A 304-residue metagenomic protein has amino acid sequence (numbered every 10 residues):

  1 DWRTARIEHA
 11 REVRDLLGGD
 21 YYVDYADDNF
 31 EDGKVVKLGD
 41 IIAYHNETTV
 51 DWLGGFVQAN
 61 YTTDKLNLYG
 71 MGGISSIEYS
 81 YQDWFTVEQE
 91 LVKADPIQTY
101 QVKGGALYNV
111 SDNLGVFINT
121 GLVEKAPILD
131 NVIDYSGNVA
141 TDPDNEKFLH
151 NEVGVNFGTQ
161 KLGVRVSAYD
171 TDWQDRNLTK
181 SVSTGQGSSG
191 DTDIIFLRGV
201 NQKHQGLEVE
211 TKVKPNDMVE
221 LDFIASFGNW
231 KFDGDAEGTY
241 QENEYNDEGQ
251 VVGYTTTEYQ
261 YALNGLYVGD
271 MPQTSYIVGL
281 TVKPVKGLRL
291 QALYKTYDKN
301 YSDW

Functional and structural regions predicted by a protein language model:
D1, L68-G72, V102, V116-I118 (+4 more regions): Transmembrane beta-strands of outer-membrane beta-barrel proteins
W2, N109-G121, D144-A236: Membrane-embedded beta-barrel scaffold of Gram-negative outer-membrane proteins
W2-S111, I133, E237: Signature of Gram-negative outer-membrane beta-barrel scaffolds
R3-E12, S80-E88, I128-S136, R176-G185 (+4 more regions): Outer-membrane beta-barrel translocator domains and adjoining extracellular loop/strand segments of Gram-negative
R3-I41, S136-D142, K180-F196, E242-Q260: Surface-exposed loop/turn segments flanking beta-strands in extracellular/periplasmic regions
H45-D51, Q89-Q98, N138-K147, G187-S188 (+3 more regions): Replace "Gram-negative outer membrane beta-barrel proteins" with "bacterial and organellar outer membrane beta-barrel
D51-V57, Y100-G104, L149-V153, V164 (+2 more regions): Hydrophobic, lipid-facing positions within transmembrane beta-strands of outer-membrane proteins
T62-K65, D170-D172, F196-D303: Gram-negative outer-membrane beta-barrel transporters
